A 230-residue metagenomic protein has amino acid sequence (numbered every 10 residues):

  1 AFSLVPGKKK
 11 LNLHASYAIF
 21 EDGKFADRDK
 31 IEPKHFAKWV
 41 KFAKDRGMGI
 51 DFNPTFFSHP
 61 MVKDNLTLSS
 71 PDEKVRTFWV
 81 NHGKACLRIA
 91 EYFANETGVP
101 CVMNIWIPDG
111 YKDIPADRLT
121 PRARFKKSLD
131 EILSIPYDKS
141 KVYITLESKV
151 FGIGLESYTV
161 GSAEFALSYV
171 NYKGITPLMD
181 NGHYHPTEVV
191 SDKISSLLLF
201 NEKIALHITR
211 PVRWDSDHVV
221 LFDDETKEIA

Functional and structural regions predicted by a protein language model:
A1-S16, F42: Catalytic domains of carbohydrate-active enzymes, especially glycoside hydrolases
L11-E32: Glycine-rich, proline-tolerant flexible connector loops at the mouths of alpha/beta enzymes
S16, K149, G182, T209: Anionic group-transfer/hydrolysis microenvironments
A18-G23, H59-P60, K112-I114, G152-L155 (+2 more regions): Flexible loop/turn segments at secondary-structure boundaries
D29-F56, M61-P177: Active-site acidic/histidine proton-transfer and metal-coordination neighborhood in alpha/beta enzyme cores
L146, M179, L206-I208: Active-site flanking residues adjacent to catalytic metal/cofactor-binding acidic residues
H185-H218, F222: A short alpha/beta connector and helix-capping loop motif
E225-A230: Acidic, Ser/Thr-rich peripheral helices and adjacent loops at domain boundaries
